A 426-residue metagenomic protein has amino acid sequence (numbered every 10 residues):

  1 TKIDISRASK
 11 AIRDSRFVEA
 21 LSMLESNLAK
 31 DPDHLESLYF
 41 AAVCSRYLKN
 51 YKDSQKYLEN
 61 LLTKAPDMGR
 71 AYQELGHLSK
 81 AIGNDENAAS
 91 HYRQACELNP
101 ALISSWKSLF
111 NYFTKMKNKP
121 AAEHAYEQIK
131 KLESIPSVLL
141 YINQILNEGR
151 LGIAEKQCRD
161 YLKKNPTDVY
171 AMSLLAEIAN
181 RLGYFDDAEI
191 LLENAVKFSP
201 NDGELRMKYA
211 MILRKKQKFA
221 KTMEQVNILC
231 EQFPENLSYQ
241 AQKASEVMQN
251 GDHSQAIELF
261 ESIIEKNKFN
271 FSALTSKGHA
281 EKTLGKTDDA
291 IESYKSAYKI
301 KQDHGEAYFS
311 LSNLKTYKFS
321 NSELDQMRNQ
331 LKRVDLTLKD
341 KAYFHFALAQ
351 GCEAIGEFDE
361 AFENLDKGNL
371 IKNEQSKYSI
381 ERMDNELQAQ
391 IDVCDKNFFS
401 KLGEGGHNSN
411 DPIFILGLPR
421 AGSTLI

Functional and structural regions predicted by a protein language model:
R13, Y47, A81-I82, K115 (+7 more regions): Register position in tetratricopeptide repeats
K30, K64, A81, L98 (+10 more regions): Structural marker of alpha-solenoid helical repeat scaffolds
